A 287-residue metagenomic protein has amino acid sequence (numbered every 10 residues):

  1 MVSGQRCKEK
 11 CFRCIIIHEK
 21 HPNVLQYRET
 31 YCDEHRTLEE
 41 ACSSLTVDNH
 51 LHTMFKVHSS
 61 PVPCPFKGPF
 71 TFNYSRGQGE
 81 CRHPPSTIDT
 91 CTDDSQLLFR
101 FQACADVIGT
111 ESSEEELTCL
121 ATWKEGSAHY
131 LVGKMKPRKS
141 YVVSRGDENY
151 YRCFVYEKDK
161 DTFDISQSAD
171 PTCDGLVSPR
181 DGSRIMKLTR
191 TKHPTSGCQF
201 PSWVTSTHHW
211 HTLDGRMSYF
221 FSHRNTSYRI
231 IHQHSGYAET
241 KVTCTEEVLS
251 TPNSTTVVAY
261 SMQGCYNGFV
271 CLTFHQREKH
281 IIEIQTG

Functional and structural regions predicted by a protein language model:
M1-L25, Q96-K160, R224-T286: Contiguous, well-ordered beta-strand patches that form the walls/edges of small beta-barrel/beta-sandwich domains
I16-E29, E34-E40, L45-T53, C153-K192 (+1 more regions): Compact beta-sheet-dominated globular domain cores
E29-T30, L38-E115, Q167-A169, R180 (+1 more regions): Tryptophan-anchored aromatic micro-motifs
